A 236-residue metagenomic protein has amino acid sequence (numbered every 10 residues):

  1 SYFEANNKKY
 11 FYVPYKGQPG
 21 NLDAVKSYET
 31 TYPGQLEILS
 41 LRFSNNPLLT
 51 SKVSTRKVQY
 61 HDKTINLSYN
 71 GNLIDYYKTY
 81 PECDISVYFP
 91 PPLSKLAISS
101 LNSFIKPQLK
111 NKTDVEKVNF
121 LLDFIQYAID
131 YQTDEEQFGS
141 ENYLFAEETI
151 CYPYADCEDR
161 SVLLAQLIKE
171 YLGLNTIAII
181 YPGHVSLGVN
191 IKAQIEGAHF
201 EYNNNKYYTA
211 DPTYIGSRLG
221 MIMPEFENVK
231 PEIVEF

Functional and structural regions predicted by a protein language model:
S1, K110-K112, D159-F236: Hydrophobic/aromatic-rich core segments of domains that either
S1-K106: Extended, non-transmembrane interaction/recognition domains
N6-N7, N21, N45-N46, N66 (+9 more regions): Detector for Asparagine
I74-P81, S140-E147, L167: Short low-complexity stretches enriched in small and charged residues
I85-Y152, T213: Secondary-structure boundary elements
E116-F120, F124, D156-L163, L167: Extracytoplasmic/secreted proteins, especially bacterial periplasmic and envelope-associated proteins
T149-D156, A178-I180: Extended hydrophobic/aromatic segments used for targeting, binding, or gating
